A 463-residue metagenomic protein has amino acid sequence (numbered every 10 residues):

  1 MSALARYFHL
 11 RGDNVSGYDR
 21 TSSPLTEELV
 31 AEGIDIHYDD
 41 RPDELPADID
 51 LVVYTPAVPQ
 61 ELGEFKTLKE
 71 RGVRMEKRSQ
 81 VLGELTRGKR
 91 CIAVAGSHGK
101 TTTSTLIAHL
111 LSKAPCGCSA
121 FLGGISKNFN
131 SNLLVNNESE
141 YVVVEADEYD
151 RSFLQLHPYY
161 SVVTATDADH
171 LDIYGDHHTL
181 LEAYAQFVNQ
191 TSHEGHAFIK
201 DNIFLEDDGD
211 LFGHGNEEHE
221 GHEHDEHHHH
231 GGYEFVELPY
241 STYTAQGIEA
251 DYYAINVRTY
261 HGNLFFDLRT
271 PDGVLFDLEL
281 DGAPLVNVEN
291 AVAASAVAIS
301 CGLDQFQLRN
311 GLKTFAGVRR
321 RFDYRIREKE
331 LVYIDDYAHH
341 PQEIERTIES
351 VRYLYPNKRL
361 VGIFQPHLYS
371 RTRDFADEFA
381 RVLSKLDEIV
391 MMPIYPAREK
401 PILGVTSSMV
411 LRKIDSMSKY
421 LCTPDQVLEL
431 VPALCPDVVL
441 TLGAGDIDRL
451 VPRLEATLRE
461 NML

Functional and structural regions predicted by a protein language model:
L4-Y7, R11, Y260-G262, P271-E388: Nucleotide phosphate-binding/pyrophosphate-handling subdomain across enzymes that bind or process nucleotide phosphates
Y7-D13, V30, D43-A47, P56-D201 (+5 more regions): Phosphate-binding loop of NTP-binding sites
G12-E28: NAD(P)-binding Rossmann-fold cofactor-contacting core
S16-G17, S119, V390: Conserved beta-strand positions in the Rossmann-like core of class I SAM-dependent methyltransferases
D19, H37-D40, E76-G83, F121-G123 (+4 more regions): Beta-strand->loop->alpha-helix junctions that form or flank phosphate-binding loops in nucleotide-handling enzymes
D35-D48, C422-L430: Short acidic low-complexity segments
A47-L51, E140, C435-D437: Short acidic/histidine-rich motifs immediately flanking catalytic phosphotransfer sites in two-component signaling
A380-D437: C-terminal helical cap/extension that packs against the catalytic core of soluble nucleotide-cofactor enzymes
